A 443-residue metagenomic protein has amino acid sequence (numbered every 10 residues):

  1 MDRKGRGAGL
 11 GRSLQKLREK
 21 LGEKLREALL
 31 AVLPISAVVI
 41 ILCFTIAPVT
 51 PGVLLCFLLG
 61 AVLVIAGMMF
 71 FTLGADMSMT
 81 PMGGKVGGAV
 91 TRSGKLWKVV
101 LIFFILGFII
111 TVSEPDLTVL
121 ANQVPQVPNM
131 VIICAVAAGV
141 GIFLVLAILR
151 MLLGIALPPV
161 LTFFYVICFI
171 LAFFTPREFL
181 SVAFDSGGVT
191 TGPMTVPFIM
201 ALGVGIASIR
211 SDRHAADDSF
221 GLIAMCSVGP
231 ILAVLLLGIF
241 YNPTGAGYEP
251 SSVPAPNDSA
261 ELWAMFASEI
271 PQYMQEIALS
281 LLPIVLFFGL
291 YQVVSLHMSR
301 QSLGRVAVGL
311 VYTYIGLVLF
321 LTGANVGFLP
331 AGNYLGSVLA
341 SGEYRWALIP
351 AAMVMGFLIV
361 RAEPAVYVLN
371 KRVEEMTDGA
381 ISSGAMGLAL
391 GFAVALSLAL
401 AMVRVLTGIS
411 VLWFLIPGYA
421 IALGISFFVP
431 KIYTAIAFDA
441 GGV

Functional and structural regions predicted by a protein language model:
M1-A28, G83-W97, D212-L222, Y241-P271 (+4 more regions): Intrinsically disordered, low-complexity non-transmembrane regions of multi-pass membrane transporters
G22-A28, V49-G60, T91, V124-I133 (+7 more regions): Interfacial loop-to-helix junctions that mark the boundaries of transmembrane helices in multi-pass membrane
E23-A31, L55-A61, A89-K98, L157-T162 (+2 more regions): Alpha-helical transmembrane segments and their helix-start/interface "positive-inside/aromatic belt" motifs in integral
A31-I46, G60-F70, I102-I109, G139-R150 (+8 more regions): Hydrophobic core segments of alpha-helical transmembrane domains in multi-pass membrane transport and ion-translocation
I41-L55, A75-G84, I109-V124, F143-G154 (+9 more regions): Transmembrane helix-loop junctions in multi-pass membrane proteins
L54-L58, S252-A365: Transmembrane helical segments that form the transport core of multi-pass membrane transport proteins
G87-A89, L96-V166, W346-S426: Helix-loop-helix junctions within the multi-pass membrane cores of secondary transporters/permeases
F184-T191, A215-A224, F428-V443: C-terminal membrane-solvent junction of multi-pass transporters and transport-like membrane proteins
